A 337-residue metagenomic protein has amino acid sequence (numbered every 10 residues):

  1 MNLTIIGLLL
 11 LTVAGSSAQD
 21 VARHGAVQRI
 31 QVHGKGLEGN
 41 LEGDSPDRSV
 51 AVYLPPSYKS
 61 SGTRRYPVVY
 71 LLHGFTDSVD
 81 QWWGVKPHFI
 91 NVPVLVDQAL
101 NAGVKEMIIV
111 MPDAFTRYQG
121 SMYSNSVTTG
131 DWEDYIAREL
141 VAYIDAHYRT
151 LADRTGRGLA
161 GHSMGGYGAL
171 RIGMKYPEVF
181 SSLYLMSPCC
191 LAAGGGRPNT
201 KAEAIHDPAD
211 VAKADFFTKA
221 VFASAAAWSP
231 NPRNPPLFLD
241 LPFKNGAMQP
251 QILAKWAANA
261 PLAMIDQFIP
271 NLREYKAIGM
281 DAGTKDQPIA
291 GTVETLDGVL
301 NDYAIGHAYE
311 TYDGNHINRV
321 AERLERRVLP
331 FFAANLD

Functional and structural regions predicted by a protein language model:
M1-G7: Sec-dependent signal peptide recognition, specifically the positively charged N-region followed immediately by
L3, S17-A18: Compositionally biased regions
V13-G15: N-terminal signal peptide c-region/cleavage motif recognized by signal peptidases
Q19-D337: Non-catalytic cap/lid and distal C-terminal segments of serine-dependent acyl enzymes
